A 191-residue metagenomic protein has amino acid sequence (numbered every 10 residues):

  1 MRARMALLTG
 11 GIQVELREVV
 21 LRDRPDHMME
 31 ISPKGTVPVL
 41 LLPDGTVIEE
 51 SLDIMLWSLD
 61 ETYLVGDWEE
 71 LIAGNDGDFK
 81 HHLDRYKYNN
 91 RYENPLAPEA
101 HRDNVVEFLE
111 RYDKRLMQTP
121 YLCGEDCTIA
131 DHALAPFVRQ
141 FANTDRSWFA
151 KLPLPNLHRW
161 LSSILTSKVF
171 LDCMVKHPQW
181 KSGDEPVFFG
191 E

Functional and structural regions predicted by a protein language model:
M1-E107, D113, M117-P120: GST-like domain detector, emphasizing the conserved glutathione-binding G-site in the N-terminal thioredoxin-like
E30, T166, V175: Phosphate-coordinating loops and pocket residues in cytosolic domains that bind phosphorylated ligands
N94-E99, R146-L152: Acidic, serine/threonine/proline-rich low-complexity intrinsically disordered regions
A100-V105, L152-T166: Extended, well-ordered alpha-helical scaffold segments
R111-Y112, A142: Alpha-helical transmembrane segments in multipass membrane proteins, preferentially the mid-helix core
K114-E125, V169-M174: Surface-exposed helix-capping loop/turn segments at secondary-structure junctions
L122-S147, P153-N156, I164: GST superfamily/GST-like fold recognition
K176-E191: Acidic/histidine-enriched, glycine/proline-rich intrinsically disordered or flexible terminal extensions
